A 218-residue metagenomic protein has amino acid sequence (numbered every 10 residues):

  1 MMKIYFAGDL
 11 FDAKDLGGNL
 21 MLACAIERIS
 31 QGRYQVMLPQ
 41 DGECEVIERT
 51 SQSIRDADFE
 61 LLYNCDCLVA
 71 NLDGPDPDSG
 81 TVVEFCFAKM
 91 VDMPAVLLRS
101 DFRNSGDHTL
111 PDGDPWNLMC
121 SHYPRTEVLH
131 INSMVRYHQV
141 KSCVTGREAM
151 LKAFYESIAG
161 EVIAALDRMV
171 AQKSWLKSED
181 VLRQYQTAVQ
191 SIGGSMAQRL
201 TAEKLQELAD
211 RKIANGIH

Functional and structural regions predicted by a protein language model:
M1-H218: Conserved catalytic or regulatory cores that recognize and/or transform ribose-phosphate-containing ligands
